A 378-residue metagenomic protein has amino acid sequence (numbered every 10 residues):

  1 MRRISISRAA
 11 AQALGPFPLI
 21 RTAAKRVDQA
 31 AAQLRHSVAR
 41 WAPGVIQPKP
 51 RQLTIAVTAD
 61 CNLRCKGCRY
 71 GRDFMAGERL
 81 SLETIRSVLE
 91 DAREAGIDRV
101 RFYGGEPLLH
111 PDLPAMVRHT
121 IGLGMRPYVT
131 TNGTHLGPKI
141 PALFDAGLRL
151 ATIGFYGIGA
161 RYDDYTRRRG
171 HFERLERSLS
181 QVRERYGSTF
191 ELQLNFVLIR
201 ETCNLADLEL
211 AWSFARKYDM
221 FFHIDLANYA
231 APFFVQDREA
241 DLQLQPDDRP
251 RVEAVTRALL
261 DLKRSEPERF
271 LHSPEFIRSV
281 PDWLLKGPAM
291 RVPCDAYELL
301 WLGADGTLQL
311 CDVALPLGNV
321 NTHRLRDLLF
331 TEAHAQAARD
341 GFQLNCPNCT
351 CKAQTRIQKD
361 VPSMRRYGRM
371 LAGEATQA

Functional and structural regions predicted by a protein language model:
M1-R8, L123, A142-D295, L299-Q309 (+1 more regions): Radical SAM enzyme [4Fe-4S]-AdoMet core and its adjacent flexible, acidic and glycine-rich loops/tails across
R3, S7-L150, A230, M370 (+1 more regions): Conserved alpha-helical substructure of the radical SAM core
H36, K49, P288-R291, T307-A378: Flexible mid-to-C-terminal extensions adjoining Fe-S/redox cofactors in radical SAM and related proteins
R51-T54, I277-D282, L299, L328-R339: Short, intrinsically disordered, charge-biased short linear motifs at domain edges
D60, R64, P293, D305 (+1 more regions): The −1 position to Zn-ligating cysteines in a subset of zinc-ribbon hairpins
G67, G71-F74, L300, L317 (+1 more regions): Secreted/processed peptides and extracellular or luminal domains of membrane proteins
A95, G187-E191, D340: Short helix-terminating capping/connector loops at secondary-structure junctions
